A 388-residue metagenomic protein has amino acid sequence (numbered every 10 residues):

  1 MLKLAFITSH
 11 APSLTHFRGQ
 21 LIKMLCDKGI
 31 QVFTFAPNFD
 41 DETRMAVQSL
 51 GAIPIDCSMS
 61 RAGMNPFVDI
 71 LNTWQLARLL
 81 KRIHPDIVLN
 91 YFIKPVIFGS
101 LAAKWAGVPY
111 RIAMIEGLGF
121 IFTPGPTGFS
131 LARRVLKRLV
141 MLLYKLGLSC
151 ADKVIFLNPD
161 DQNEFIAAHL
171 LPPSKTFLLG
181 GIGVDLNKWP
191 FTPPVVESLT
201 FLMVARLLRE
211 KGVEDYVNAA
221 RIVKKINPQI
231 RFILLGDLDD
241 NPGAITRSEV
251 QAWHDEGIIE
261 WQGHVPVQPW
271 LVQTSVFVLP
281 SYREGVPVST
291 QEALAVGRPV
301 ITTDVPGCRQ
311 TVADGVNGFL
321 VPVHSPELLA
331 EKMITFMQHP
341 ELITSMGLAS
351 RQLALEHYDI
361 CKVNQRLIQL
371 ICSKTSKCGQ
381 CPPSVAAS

Functional and structural regions predicted by a protein language model:
T15-Q20, L199, M203, L208-I222 (+1 more regions): A conserved mid-protein helix/loop that constitutes part of the nucleotide-sugar donor-binding site
F35-D41, V204, R231-I245: Glycosyltransferase donor-sugar binding loop
I55-D56, K137, M141-F191: Donor nucleotide-sugar binding/catalytic pocket of nucleotide-sugar-dependent glycosyltransferases
G236, I245-H264: Nucleotide-activated donor-binding/catalytic signature segment of Leloir-type glycosyltransferases, i.e., the conserved
Y282: Aromatic "clamp/platform" in nucleotide-sugar-dependent glycosyltransferases that forms part of the donor/acceptor
P299-T302, V312: Short hydrophobic beta-strand element within catalytic cores of glycosyltransferases and related nucleotide-activated
D314-G315, F319-P326, T335-P340: Conserved acidic donor-binding segment of nucleotide-sugar-dependent glycosyltransferases
L328, T335, L342-H357, V363-I368: A short, well-ordered alpha-helix in the C-terminal region of glycosyltransferases
